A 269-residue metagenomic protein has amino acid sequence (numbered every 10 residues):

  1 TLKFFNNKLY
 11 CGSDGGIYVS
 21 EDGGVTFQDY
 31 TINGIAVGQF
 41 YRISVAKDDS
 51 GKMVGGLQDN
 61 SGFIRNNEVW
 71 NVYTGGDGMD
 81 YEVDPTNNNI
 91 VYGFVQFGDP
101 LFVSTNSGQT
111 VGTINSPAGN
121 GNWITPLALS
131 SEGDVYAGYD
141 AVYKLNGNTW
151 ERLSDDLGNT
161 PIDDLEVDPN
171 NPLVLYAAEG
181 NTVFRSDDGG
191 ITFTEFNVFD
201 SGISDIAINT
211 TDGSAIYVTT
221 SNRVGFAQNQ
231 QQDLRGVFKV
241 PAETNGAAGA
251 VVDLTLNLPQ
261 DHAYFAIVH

Functional and structural regions predicted by a protein language model:
T1-H269: Beta-propeller blade termini and top-face loops
